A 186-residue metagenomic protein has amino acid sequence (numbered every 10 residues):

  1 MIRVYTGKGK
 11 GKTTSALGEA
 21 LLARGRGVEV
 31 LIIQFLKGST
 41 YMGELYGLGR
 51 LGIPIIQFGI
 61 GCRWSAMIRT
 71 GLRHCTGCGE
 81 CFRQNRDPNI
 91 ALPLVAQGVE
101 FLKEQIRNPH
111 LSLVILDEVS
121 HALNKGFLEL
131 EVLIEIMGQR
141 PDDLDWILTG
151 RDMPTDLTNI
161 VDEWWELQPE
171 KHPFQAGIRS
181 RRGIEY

Functional and structural regions predicted by a protein language model:
I2-E104: Conserved P-loop
F82-N89, P93-R107, V119-Y186: Replace "adjacent to P-loop NTPase cores in ATP/GTP-dependent enzymes" with "adjacent to NTP-binding cores
I115: Glycine-rich phosphate-binding loops of nucleotide-dependent enzymes
